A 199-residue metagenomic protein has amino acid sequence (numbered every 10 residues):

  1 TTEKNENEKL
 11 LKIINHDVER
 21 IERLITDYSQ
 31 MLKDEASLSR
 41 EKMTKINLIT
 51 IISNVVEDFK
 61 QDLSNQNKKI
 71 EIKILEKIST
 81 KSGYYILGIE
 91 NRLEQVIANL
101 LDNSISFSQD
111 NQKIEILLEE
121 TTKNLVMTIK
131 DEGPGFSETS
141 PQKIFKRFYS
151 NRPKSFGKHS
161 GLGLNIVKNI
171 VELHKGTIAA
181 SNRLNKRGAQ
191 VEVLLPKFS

Functional and structural regions predicted by a protein language model:
H16-I21: Short alpha-helical segment of the dimerization/phosphotransfer core of two-component systems
A36-E41, K81-G88: Conserved micro-motifs of the catalytic ATP-binding
K42-K60: A conserved beta-strand-to-alpha-helix junction within the catalytic ATP-binding
D62-K77: Short conserved segments within the C-terminal catalytic ATPase subdomain
S104-I105: Short helix-loop "hinge" at the ATP-lid/N-box region of the Bergerat-fold HATPase_c
F136-F148: Short conserved segment of the HATPase_c
G176-T177: Conserved glycine-rich
